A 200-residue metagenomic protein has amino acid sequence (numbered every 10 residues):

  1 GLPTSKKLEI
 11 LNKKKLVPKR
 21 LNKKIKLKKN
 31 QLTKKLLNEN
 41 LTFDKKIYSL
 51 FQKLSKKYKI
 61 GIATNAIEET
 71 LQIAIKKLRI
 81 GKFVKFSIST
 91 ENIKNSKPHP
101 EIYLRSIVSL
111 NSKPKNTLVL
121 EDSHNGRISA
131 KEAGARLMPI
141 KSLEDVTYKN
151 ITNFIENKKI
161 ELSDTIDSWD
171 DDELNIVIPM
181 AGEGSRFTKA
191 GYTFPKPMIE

Functional and structural regions predicted by a protein language model:
L2-K35: A metal-dependent, Asp-based hydrolase signature
K35-I62, E68, Q72, D145: Short, acidic loop-to-helix structural element flanking the phosphoryl-transfer center in phosphate-processing enzymes
Y48, E68, Q72-S168: Asp-based, Mg2+/Mn2+-dependent phosphohydrolase catalytic module
K57, P114-N116, D171-E173: A general structural motif
I60-A63, N95, V119-L120, I199-E200: Conserved SAM-binding loop
I62, V119, P139, I176-I178: Structural beta-sheet core signal
W169-E200: N-terminal glycine-rich phosphate-binding loop and ensuing alpha1 helix
